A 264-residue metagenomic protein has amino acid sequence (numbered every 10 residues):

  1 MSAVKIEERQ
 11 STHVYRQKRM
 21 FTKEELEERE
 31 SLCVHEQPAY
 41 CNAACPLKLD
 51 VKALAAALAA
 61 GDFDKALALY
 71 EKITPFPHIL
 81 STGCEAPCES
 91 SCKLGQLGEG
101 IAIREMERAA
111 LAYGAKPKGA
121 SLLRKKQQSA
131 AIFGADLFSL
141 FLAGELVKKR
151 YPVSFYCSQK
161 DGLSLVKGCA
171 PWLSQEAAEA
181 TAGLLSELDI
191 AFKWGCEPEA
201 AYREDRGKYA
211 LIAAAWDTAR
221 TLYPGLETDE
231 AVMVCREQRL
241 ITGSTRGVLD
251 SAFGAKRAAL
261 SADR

Functional and structural regions predicted by a protein language model:
M1-L122, S129, I212-R264: Ferredoxin-type iron-sulfur electron-transfer modules and their immediate structural context
I6-Q10, V14-K18, K48-A59, G100 (+3 more regions): Beta1-alpha1 glycine-rich phosphate/pyrophosphate-binding loop at the start of Rossmann-like nucleotide-binding domains
G61, R150, G195-E197, R264: Short loop/turn hinge sites at secondary-structure boundaries
K65, S129-A131, E179-L222: Feature captures the FAD/FMN-dependent oxidoreductase FAD-binding
I73, D136-L137, P198: Short beta->alpha connector loops
A86, D161-G162, A200-Y202: Short secondary-structure capping/turn micro-motifs that flank functional sites
Y151-S154, A210, R239: Hydrophobic anchor at the start of a short beta-strand that flanks the dinucleotide cofactor-binding loop
S158-D161, E197, T245: Short, ordered loop/turn segments at secondary-structure junctions
